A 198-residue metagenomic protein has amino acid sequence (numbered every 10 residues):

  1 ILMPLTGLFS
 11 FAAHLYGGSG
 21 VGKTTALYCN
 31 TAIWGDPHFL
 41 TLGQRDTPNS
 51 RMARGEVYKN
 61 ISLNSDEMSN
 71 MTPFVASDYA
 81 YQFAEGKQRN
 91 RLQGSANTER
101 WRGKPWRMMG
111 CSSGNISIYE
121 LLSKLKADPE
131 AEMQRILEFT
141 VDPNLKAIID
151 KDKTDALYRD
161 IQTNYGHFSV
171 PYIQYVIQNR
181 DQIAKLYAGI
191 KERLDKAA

Functional and structural regions predicted by a protein language model:
I1-F39: P-loop NTPase catalytic core of nucleic-acid-dependent motor ATPases
L27-S65, D78: Short glycine-rich substrate-engagement loop in P-loop NTPases that contacts/grips substrate
M52-N97: Conserved nucleotide-sensing/catalytic segment adjacent to the nucleotide-binding pocket in NTP-handling enzymes
K59-S62, P105-G110, R135: Loop/turn-to-beta-strand initiation segments
S69-N70, N115-Y119, D142-K146: Conserved nucleotide-binding/hydrolysis micro-motifs of P-loop NTPases
K87-P105, E120-K126: Conserved Walker
L92, R107-N115, E138-F139: Structural recognition of the conserved hydrophobic beta-strand(s) that form the central parallel beta-sheet of P-loop
K104-P105, K124-A198: Phosphate-sensing "switch" segment of ASCE/P-loop ATPases
